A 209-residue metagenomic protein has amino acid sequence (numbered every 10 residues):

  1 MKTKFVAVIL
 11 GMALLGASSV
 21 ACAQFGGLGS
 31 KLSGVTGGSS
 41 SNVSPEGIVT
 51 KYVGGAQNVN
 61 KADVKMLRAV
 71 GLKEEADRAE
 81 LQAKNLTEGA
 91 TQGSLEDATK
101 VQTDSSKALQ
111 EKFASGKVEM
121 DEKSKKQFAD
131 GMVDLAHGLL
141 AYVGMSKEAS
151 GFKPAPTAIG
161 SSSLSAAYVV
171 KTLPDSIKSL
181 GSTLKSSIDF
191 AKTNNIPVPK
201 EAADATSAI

Functional and structural regions predicted by a protein language model:
M1-I9: Bacterial N-terminal signal peptides that target proteins for export
G16-V20: N-terminal signal peptide c-region/cleavage motif recognized by signal peptidases
Q24-Q92, E96, A205-I209: Immediate post-signal-peptide N-terminus of mature secreted/exported proteins
D97-I209: Extended amphipathic alpha-helical interaction segments
